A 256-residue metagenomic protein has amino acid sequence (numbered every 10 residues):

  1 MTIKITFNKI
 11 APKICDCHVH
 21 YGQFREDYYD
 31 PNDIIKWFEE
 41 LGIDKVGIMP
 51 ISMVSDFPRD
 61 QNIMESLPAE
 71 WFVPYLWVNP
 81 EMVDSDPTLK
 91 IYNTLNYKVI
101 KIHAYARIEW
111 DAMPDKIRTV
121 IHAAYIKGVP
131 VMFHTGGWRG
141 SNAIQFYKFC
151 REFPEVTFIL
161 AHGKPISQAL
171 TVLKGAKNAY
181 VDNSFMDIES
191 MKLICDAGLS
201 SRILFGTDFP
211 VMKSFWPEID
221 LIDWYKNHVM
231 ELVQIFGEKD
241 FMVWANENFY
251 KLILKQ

Functional and structural regions predicted by a protein language model:
M1-C17, Y28-K45, S200, E218-Q256: Mid-to-C-terminal alpha-helical segments outside catalytic/metal-binding sites
K13-D16, K45-G47, W71-Y75, Y97-K101 (+4 more regions): Structural preference for beta-strand elements that scaffold enzyme active sites
I14-H20, E26, N32-S55, V73-N79 (+1 more regions): Divalent metal-dependent hydrolysis catalytic cores, especially in the metallo-beta-lactamase
V19-Y21, M49-I51, L76-P80, K101-A104 (+4 more regions): A cross-domain feature marking catalytic cores of carbohydrate-active enzymes and several ubiquitous metabolic/repair
Q23-Y29, P50-R59, V78-D86, R107-M113 (+2 more regions): Acidic-and-aromatic substrate-binding clefts and catalytic sites of carbohydrate-active enzymes
F57-P130, K177-Y180, I194: Active-site gating/metal-coordination segments in enzymes
P87-T94, A106-A123, L193-L252: Ligand-binding grooves and catalytic loops that recognize ribose/phosphate and carbohydrate rings, and esterified lipid
D111-L204: Catalytic pocket-lining loop regions of alpha/beta-barrel enzymes, especially the amidohydrolase/enolase/GH5 lineages
